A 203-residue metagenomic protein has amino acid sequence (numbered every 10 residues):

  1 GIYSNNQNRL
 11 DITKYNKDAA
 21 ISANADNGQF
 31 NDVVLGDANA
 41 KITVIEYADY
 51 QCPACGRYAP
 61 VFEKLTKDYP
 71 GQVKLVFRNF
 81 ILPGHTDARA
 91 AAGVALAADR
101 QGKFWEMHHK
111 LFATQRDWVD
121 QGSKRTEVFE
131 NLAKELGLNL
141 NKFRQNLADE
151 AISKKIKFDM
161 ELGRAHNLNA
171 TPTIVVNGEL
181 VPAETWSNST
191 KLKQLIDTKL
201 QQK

Functional and structural regions predicted by a protein language model:
G1-L10, E130-K203: C-terminal cap of thioredoxin/glutaredoxin-like
N5-S22: Ser/Thr/Pro/Gly-rich low-complexity linker/stalk segments immediately outside membranes or between
I21-A23, T126-E127: Acidic catalytic patch
A25-I42, K67: A short beta-strand-turn-helix
Q29-N31, T114, F143: Glycine-rich, flexible loop/turn motifs
Q29-V33, V61-F62, M160-L162: A generic local structural motif
V34-L35, W118, V181: Short clusters of hydrophobic/aromatic residues that line enzyme substrate/ligand-binding pockets
A40, I45-Q51, G56-K134, L138-N139 (+2 more regions): Structural alpha/beta surface segment adjacent to cysteine/selenocysteine redox centers across thiol/disulfide enzymes
